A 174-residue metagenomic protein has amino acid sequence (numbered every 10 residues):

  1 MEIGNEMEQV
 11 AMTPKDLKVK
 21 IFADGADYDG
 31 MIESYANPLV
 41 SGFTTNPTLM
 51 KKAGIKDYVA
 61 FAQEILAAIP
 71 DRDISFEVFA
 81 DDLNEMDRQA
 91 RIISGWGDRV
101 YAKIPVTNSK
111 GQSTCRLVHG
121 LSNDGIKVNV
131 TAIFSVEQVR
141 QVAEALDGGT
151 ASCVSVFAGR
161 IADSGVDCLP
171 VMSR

Functional and structural regions predicted by a protein language model:
M1-M7: N-terminal amphipathic/basic-hydrophobic helices that include classical n-h-c signal peptides and signal-anchor
E8-I32, A36-V40, T44-D124, C153 (+1 more regions): Active-site beta->alpha loop and helix N-cap motifs at the rims of alpha/beta catalytic domains
Q112, H119, I126-R174: Catalytic alpha/beta core domains of metabolic enzymes, predominantly
